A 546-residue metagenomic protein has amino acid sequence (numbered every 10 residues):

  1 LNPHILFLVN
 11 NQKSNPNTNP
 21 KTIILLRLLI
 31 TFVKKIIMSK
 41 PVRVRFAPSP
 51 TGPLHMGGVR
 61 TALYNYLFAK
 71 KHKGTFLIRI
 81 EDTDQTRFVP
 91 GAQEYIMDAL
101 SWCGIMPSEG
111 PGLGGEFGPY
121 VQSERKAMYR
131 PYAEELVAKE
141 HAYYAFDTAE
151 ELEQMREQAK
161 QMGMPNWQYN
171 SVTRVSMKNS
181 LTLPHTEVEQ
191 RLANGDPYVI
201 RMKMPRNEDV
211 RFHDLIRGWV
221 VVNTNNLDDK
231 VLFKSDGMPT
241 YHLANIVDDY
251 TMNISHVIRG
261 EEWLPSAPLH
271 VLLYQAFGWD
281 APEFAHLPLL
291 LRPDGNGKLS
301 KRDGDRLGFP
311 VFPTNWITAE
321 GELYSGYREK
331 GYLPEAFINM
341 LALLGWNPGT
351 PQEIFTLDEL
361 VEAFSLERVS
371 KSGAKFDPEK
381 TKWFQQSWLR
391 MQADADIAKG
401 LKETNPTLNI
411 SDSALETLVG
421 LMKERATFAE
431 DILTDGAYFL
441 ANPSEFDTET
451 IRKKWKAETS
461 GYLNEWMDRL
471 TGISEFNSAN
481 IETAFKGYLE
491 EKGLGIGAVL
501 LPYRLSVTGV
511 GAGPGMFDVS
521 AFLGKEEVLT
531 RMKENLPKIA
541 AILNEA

Functional and structural regions predicted by a protein language model:
L1, L6-L8, Q12, P16 (+2 more regions): Short hydrophobic targeting helices and cationic amphipathic motifs that mediate membrane/organellar targeting
K21-I37: Short, Lys/Arg-enriched N-terminal segments with co-localized hydrophobic residues within the first ~10-30 amino acids
S39-M164, P265-A276, A336: N-terminal Rossmann-like or analogous alpha/beta NTP/dinucleotide-binding catalytic cores that position adenine
N65, I96, L136, E140 (+8 more regions): Residue-level signal for inorganic ion chemistry
P119-S123, F146, F233-K234, M252-W263 (+5 more regions): Conserved phosphate-binding loops in nucleotide/dinucleotide-binding enzymes
Y143-Y144, T148-D303, P310, L323 (+1 more regions): Active-site cores that bind ATP or allylic diphosphates and position pyrophosphate for catalysis
D394-K492: Small-residue-rich helix-loop
S478-L543: Charged substrate- and nucleic-acid-binding regions of tRNA-handling and nucleotidyl-transfer enzymes, centered on
